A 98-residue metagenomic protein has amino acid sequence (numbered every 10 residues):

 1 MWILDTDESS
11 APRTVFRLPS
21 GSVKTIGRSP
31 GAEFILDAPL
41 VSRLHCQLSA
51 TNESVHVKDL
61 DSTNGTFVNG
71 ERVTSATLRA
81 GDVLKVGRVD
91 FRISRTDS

Functional and structural regions predicted by a protein language model:
M1-P39, S49: Intrinsically disordered, low-complexity acidic Ser/Thr-rich regulatory segments
I3, I26, H56, D61-T63 (+1 more regions): C-terminal boundary/linker segments immediately following FHA domains
V41-R43: Amphipathic hydrophobic-ligand
E53: Conserved catalytic motifs of the protein kinase core domain
